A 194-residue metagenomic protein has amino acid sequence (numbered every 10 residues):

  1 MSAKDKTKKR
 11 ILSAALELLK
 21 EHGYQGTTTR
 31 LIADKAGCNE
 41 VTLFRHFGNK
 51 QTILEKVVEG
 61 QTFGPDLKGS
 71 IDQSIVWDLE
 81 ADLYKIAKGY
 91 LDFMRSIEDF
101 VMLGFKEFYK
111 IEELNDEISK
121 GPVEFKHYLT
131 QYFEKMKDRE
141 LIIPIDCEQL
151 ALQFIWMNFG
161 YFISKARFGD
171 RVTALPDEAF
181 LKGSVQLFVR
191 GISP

Functional and structural regions predicted by a protein language model:
M1-H22, T27-C38, T52: Basic, helix-initiating cap at the start of DNA-binding domains
L18, Y132, L187-P194: C-terminal alpha-helix
Y24-Q25, L114, I142: Conserved hydrophobic residue
C38-F47: Short hydrophobic/aromatic patch on the recognition helix
F47, F105-I111: Short helix-capping/turn signature of helix-turn-helix
E55-I86, F133-E134: Amphipathic alpha-helical linker/stalk segments
V58-E59, A81-K106, I155-F159: Helical hydrophobic small-molecule/effector-binding pocket
D92-S96, E113-R139, Q149-L152, I163 (+1 more regions): Amphipathic alpha-helical packing segments from all-alpha helical-bundle domains
